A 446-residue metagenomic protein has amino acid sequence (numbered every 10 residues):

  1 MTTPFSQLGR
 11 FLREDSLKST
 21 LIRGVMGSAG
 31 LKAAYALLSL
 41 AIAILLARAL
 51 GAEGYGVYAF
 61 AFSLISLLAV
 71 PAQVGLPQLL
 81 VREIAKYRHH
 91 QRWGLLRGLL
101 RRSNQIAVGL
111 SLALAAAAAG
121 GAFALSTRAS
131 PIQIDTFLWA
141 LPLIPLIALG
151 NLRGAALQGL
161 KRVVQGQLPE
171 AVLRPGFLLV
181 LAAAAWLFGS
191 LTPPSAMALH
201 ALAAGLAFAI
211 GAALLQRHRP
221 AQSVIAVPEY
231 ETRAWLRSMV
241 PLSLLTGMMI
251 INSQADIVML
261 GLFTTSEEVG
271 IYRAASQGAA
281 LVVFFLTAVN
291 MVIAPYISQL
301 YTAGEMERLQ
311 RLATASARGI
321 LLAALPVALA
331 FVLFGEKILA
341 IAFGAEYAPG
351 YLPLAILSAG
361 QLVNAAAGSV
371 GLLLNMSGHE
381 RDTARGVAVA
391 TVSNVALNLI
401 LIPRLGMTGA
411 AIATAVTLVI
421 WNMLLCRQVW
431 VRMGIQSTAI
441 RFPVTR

Functional and structural regions predicted by a protein language model:
M1-L38, G94, R101, P228-L245 (+3 more regions): N-terminal membrane topogenesis motif
T3, S19-Q78, A115, L143 (+3 more regions): Signature of the first transmembrane helix
R13, L17-K18, F123-A140, S266-E268 (+3 more regions): Interfacial segments at transmembrane-helix termini and the short loops linking adjacent helices
R23-A43, R174, L199-Q216, P228-P295 (+2 more regions): Transmembrane helical elements of multi-pass membrane transporters/channels
R23-Y35, S39, A61, V74-F123 (+2 more regions): Membrane-water interface segments that mark the loop-to-transmembrane alpha-helix transition
V74-H90, G159, A275-G304, Q310-A313 (+1 more regions): Helix-loop junctions and terminal segments of transmembrane helices in multi-pass membrane transport/translocation
L138, L168-R219, V389-S393, M407-W430: Hydrophobic alpha-helical transmembrane segments
I147-V172, T302, S358-G386: Membrane-interface junctions at transmembrane-helix termini in multi-pass inner-membrane proteins
